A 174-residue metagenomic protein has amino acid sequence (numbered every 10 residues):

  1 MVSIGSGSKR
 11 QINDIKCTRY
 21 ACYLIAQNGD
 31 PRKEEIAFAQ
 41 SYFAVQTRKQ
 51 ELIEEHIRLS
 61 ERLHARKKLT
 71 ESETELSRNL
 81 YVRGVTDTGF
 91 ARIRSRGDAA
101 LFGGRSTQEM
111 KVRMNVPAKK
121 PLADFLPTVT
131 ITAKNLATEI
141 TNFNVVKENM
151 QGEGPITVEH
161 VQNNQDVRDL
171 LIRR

Functional and structural regions predicted by a protein language model:
S3-R174: Positively charged, phosphate-engaging catalytic surfaces used for nucleic-acid and nucleotide handling
